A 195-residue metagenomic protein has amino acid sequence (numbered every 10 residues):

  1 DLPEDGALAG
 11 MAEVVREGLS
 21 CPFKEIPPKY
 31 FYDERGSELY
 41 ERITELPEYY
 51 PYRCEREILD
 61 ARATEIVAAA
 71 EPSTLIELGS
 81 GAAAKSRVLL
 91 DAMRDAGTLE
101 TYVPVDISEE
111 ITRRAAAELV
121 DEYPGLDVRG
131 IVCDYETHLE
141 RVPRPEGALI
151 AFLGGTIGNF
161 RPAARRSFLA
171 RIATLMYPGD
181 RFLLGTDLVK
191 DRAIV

Functional and structural regions predicted by a protein language model:
D1-Y30, S37: N-terminal auxiliary segments of SAM/dcSAM-dependent transferases
F23-P72: Class I SAM-dependent methyltransferase Rossmann-like catalytic core, especially the SAM/SAH-binding loop
P72-G81: Conserved class I S-adenosyl-L-methionine
A82-T98: Conserved SAM-binding loop of SAM-dependent methyltransferases across substrates and taxa, primarily the Class I
V105-S108: Conserved SAM/SAH-binding beta-strand->alpha-helix loop
Y123-T137: Conserved SAM-binding strand-loop segment of SAM-dependent methyltransferases
R166-P178: A short glycine-rich, Lys/Arg-flanked "PGG" loop and its adjoining helix->strand segment in the class I
L175-D191: Conserved beta-strand signature within the Rossmann-like core of class I S-adenosyl-L-methionine
